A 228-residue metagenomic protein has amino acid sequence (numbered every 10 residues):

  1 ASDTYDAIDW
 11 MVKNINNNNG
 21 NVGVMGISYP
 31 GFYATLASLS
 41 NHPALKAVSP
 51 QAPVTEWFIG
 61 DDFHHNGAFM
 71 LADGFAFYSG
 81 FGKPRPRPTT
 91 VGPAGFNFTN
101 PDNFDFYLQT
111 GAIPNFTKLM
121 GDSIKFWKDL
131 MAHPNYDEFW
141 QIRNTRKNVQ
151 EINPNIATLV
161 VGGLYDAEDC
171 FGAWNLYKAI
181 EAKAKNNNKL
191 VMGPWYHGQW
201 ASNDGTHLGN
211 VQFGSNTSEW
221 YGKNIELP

Functional and structural regions predicted by a protein language model:
A1, D6-G23, S28: Gly/Ser-rich "nucleophile elbow"/oxyanion-hole loop immediately N-terminal to the catalytic nucleophile in hydrolases
A7-N14, S40, Q51, L176-A179 (+1 more regions): Structured segments of extracytoplasmic/periplasmic soluble domains in secreted or envelope-associated proteins
K13-G20, T145-N153: Surface-exposed acidic, glycine-flexible loop patches that form ligand/cofactor-binding and adhesion interfaces
I27-Y29, S49-F58, P194-H197: Active-site nucleophile loop of the alpha/beta-hydrolase fold
P30-S38: Short helix immediately C-terminal to the catalytic nucleophile in hydrolase catalytic domains
L39-I152: Accessory cap/linker subdomain of secreted extracellular hydrolases
P43-A44, R85-R87, K125-K147, N153-T158 (+2 more regions): Alpha/beta-hydrolase-fold serine-hydrolase catalytic core, especially in secreted/extracellular enzymes
